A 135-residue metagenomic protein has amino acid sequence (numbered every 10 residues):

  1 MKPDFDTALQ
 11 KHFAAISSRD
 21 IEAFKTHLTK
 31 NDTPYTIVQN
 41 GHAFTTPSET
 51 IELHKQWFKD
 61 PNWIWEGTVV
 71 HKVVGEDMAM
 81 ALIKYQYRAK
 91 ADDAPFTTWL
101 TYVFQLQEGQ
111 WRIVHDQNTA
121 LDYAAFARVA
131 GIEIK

Functional and structural regions predicted by a protein language model:
K2-P3, I21-D77: A solvent-exposed, acidic/Ser-Thr-rich amphipathic alpha-helical stretch
D6-A14, V70: Amphipathic alpha-helical repeat scaffolds
H12, I16-A23: Short helix-adjacent coil turns
L28-T29, Y85-Y87, Q117-A120: Short beta-strand segments enriched in hydrophobic/aromatic residues within well-folded beta-rich domains
H54, G67-V73, K84-Y87, W99-Q105: Hydrophobic/aromatic beta-strand elements that line small-molecule binding cavities or substrate pockets in beta-rich
Y87-P95: Short, cysteine-centered beta-strand-loop-beta hairpins and adjacent loop/turn segments enriched in charged/polar
T97-A127: Short beta-strand edge/turn micro-motifs at domain boundaries
